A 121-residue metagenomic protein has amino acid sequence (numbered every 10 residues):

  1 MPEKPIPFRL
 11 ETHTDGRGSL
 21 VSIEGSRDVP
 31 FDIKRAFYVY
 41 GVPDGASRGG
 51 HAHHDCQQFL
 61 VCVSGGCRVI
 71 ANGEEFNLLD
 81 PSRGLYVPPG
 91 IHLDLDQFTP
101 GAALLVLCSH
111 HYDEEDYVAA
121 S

Functional and structural regions predicted by a protein language model:
M1-I33: A short, N-terminal "cap"/entry segment at the start of jelly-roll beta-barrel domains of the cupin/DSBH fold
P2-F8, R17-G18, D94-S121: Double-stranded beta-helix
G18, A46-G50, F59: Catalytic core of non-heme Fe(II) oxygenases with the double-stranded beta-helix
L20, V69-I70, V87, L93-F98: Short beta-strand His + acidic residue motifs that chelate non-heme Fe in jelly-roll/DSBH and cupin folds
F37-H54: Conserved short histidine dyad/triad with adjacent acidic residue
H54-V69: Short, conserved beta-strand element in jelly-roll/cupin
D55, I91, P100: A generic "binding-loop/recognition-motif" signal
G73-G90: Short acidic-glycine-tyrosine-enriched beta hairpin
